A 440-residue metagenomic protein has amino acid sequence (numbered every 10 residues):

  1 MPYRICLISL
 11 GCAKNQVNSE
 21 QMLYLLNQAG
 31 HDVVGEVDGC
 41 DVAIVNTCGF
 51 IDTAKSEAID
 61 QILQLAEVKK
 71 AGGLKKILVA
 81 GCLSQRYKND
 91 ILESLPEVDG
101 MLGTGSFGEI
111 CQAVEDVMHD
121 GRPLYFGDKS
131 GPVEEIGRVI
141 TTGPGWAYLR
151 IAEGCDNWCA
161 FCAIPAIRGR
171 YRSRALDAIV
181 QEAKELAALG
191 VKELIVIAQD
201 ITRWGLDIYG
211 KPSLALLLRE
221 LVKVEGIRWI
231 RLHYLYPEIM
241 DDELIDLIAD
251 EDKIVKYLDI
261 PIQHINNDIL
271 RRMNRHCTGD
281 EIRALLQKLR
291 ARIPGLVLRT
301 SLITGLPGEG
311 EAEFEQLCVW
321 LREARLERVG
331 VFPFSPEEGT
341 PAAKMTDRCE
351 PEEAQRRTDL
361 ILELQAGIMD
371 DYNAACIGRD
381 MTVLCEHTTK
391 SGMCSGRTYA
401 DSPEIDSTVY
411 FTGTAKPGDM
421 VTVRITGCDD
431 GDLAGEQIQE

Functional and structural regions predicted by a protein language model:
M1-W204, E243, L258, D280-A291 (+3 more regions): Proteins enriched for Cys/Gly/acidic motifs involved in redox and nucleic-acid/cofactor modification
I8, I197-Q199, H233-L235, P261-Q263 (+5 more regions): Generic beta-strand/beta-sheet core signal
G49-F50, R168, I208-K211, R271-C277 (+1 more regions): Short glycine-enriched, charge-decorated loop/helix-capping segments at active-site entrances that position
I77-V79, R86, I91, A188-A312 (+1 more regions): Conserved SAM/AdoMet-binding glycine-rich loop
V139-I140, D246-D250, I262, N373-A375 (+2 more regions): Replace "in large, NTP-powered and nucleic-acid-processing enzymes" with "in large, NTP-powered factors and other
C159, I179, V196, L232 (+7 more regions): Conserved, mostly hydrophobic/aromatic
E327, T340-K344: Short glycine-rich, low-complexity segments
K344-E440: Terminal RNA-binding accessory module
